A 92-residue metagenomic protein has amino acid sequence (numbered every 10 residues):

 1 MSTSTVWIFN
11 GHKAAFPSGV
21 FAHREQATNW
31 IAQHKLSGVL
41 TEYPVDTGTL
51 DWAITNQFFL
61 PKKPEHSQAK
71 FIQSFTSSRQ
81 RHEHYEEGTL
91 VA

Functional and structural regions predicted by a protein language model:
M1-P17, Q26, L36, Y43: Short aromatic-glycine-(Arg/Gly/Cys) micro-motifs in beta-strand/loop hairpins
W30: Residues that scaffold the ATP/ADP-binding catalytic core of kinase and kinase-like folds
Q33-A92: Short, mixed-charge low-complexity intrinsically disordered segments
